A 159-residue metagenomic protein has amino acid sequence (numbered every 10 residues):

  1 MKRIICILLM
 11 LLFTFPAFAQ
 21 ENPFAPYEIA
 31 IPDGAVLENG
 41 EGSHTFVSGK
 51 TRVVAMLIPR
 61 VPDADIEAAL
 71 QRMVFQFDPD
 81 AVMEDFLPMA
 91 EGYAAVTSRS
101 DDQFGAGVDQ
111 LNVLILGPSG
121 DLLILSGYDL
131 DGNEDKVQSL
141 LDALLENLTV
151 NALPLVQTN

Functional and structural regions predicted by a protein language model:
I4-F15: Sec-dependent N-terminal signal peptides
C6, F24, A35, D102-Q103 (+2 more regions): Residues embedded in well-ordered secondary-structure elements
F15-E21: Sec/Tat signal peptide C-region and signal peptidase I cleavage site
E21-E38, S43, V47, R52-V53: N-terminal export/targeting and maturation segments
P26-A35, L125-N159: Surface-exposed amphipathic alpha-helical segments
G40-N133: Conserved polar/disulfide-associated segments of primarily extracytoplasmic proteins
